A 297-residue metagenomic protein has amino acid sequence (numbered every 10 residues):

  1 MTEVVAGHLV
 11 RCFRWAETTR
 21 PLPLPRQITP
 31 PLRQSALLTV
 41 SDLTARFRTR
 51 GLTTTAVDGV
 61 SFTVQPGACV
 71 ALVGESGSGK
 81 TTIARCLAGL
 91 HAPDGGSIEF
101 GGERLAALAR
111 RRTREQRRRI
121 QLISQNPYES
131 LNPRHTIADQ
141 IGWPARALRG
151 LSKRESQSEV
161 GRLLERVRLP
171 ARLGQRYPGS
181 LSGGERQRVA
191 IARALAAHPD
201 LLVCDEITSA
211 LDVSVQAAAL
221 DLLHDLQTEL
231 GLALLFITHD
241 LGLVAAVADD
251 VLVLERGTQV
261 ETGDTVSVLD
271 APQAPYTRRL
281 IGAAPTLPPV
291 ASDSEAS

Functional and structural regions predicted by a protein language model:
R50-G51, R104-Q121, D139, A147 (+2 more regions): ABC ATPase NBD coupling module
A88: Helix-to-loop junction immediately C-terminal to a conserved catalytic motif
G96-R104: Conserved ABC transporter NBD signature motif
R154-R172, G282: Conserved ABC ATPase "signature" region
Y177-L181, E185: Conserved ABC ATPase signature
H198: Conserved catalytic motifs of ABC-family nucleotide-binding domains
Q259-G263, A271: ABC ATPase "signature
